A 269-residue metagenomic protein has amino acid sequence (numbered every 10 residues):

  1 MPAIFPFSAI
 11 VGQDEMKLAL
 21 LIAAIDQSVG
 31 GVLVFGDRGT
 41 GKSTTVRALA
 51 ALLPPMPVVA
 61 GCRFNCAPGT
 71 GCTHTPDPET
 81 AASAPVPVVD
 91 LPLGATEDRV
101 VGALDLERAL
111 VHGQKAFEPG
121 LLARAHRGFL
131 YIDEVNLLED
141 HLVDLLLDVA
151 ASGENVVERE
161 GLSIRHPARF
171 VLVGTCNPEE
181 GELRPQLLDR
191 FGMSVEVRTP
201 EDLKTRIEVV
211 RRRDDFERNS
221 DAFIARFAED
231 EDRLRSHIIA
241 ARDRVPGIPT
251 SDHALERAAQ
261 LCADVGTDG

Functional and structural regions predicted by a protein language model:
M1-T199: Conserved ASCE/P-loop NTPase catalytic core
V143, E201-G269: Basic, amphipathic alpha-helical bundle interface domains used for macromolecular binding and assembly
